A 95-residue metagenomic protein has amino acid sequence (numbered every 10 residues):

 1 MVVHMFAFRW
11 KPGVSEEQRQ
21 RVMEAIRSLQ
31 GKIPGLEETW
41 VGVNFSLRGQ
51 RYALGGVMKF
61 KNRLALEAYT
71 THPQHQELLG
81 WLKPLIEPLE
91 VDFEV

Functional and structural regions predicted by a protein language model:
M1-A53, K61-T71, E87, D92-V95: Short S/T/G/P-rich N-terminal loop/turn motif that feeds into the first structured element of a domain
T70, L79-L82: Short, flexible helix/strand-to-coil boundary loops that buttress conserved ligand/catalytic motifs in alpha/beta
